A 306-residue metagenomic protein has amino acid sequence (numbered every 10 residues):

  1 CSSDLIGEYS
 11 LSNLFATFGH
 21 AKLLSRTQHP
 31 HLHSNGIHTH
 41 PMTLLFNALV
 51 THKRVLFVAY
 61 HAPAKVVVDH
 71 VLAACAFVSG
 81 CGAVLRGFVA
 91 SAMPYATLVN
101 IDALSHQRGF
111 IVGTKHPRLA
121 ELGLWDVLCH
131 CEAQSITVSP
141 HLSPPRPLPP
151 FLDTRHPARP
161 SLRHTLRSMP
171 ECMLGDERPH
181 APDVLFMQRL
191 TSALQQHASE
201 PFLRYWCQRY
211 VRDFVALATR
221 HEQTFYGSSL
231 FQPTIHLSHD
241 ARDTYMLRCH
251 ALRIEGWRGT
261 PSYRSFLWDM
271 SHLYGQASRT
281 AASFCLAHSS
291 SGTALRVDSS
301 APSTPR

Functional and structural regions predicted by a protein language model:
S10, V50-T51, V66, G123 (+2 more regions): Intrinsic disorder/low-complexity signature
L11-T17, S25: Long, low-complexity, polar/charged, intrinsically disordered or flexibly structured peripheral segments
N13, V58-Y60, G113-T114, P140: Surface-exposed beta-strand edges and flanking loops
T17-F18, M169: Intrinsically disordered, low-complexity segments
A21-I111, R118: Extended amphipathic alpha-helical scaffold segments
L72, V84, V89-R306: A eukaryote-biased sequence property
